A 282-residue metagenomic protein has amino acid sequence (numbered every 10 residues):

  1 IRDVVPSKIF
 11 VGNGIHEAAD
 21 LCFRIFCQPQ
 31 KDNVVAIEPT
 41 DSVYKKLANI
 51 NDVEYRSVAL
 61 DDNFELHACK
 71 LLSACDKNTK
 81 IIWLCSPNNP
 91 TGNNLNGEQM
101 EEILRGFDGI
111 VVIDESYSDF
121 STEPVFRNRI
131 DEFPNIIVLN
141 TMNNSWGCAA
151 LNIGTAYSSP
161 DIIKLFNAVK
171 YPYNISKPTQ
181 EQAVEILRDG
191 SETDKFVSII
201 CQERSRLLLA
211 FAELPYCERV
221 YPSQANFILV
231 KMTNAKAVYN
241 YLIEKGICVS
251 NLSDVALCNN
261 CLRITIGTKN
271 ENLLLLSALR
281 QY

Functional and structural regions predicted by a protein language model:
I1-N33, N51: Phosphate-binding glycine-rich loop
D32, V53, F107-I110, D114 (+1 more regions): A short helix->loop->beta-strand "cap" motif at the edges of active sites that frequently abuts
E38, S57-D62, E115, L252-S253: Short beta->alpha connector loops at strand-helix junctions that form conserved, small/polar/Pro-enriched
K45, N135-E213, R219-V220: PLP-dependent aminotransferase class I/II
D62-D119: Active-site phosphate-binding strand-loop segment of PLP-dependent enzymes
E98, E244-K245, D254-Y282: PLP-dependent enzyme catalytic core of the Aspartate aminotransferase-like
I200-C201, E213-K245: Conserved PLP-binding catalytic core of the aspartate aminotransferase-like
